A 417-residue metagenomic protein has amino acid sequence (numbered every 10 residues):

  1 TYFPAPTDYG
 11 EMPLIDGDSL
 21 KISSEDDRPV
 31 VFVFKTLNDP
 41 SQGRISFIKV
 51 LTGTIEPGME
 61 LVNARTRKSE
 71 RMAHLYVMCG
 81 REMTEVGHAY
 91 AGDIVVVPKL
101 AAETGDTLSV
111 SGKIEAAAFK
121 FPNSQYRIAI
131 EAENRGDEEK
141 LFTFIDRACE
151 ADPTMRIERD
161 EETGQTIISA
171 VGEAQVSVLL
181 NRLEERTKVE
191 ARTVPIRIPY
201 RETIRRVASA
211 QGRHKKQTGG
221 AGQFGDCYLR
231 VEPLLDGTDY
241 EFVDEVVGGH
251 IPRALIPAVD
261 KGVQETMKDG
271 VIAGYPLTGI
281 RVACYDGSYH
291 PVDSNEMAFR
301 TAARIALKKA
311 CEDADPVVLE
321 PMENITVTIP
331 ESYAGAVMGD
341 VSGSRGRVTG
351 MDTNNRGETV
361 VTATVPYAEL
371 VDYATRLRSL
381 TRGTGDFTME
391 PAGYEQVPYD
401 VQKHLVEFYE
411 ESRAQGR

Functional and structural regions predicted by a protein language model:
T1-R417: Structural and coupling elements of P-loop NTPases
